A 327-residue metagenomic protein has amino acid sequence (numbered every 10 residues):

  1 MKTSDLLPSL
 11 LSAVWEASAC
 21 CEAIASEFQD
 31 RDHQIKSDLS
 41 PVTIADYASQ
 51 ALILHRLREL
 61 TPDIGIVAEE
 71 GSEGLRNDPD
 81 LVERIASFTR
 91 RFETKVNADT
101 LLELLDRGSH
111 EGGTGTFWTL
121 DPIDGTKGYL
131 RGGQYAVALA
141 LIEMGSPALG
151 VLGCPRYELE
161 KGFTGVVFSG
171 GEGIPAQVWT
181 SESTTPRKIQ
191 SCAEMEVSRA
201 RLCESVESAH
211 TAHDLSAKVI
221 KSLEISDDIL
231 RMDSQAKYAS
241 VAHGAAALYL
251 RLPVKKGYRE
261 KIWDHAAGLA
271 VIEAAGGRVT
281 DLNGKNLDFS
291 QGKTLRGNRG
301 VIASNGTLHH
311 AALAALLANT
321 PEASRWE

Functional and structural regions predicted by a protein language model:
M1-I123, R156, L215, T307-L308 (+1 more regions): N-terminal subdomain of lithium-sensitive/metallo-dependent phosphomonoesterases centered on the IMPase/IPPase/PAP
P8, T43-E59, G65, K127-A138 (+2 more regions): Generic detector of contiguous secondary-structure segments
A17, C21-A25, D46, L57 (+8 more regions): Residue-level signal for inorganic ion chemistry
Q34-S37, G112, K161-G162, T294-G297: Short glycine-enriched loop/turn motifs at secondary-structure junctions
T61, E70, E143, V178-T180: Residue-level signal for short segments within beta-strands and strand-turn junctions of well-structured beta-sheet
E69, G153, L252: Conserved residues at the C-terminal ends of beta-strands
E83-A86, D99-E103, G113-G173: DPxDG-like acidic metal-binding loop motif
E158-L159, G165-I174, S181-E327: An extended, acidic
